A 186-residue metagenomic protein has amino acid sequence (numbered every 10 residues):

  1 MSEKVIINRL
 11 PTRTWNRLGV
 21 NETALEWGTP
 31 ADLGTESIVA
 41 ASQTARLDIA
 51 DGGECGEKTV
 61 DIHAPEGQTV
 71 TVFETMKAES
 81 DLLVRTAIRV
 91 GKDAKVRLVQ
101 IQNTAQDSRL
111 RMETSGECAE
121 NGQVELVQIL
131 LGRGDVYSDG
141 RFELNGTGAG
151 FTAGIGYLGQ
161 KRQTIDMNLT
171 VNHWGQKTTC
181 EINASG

Functional and structural regions predicted by a protein language model:
M1-E54: Long, low-complexity, mixed-charge
G34-G186: Conserved beta-strand/loop scaffold segments within soluble protein domains that form the structured core and edges
